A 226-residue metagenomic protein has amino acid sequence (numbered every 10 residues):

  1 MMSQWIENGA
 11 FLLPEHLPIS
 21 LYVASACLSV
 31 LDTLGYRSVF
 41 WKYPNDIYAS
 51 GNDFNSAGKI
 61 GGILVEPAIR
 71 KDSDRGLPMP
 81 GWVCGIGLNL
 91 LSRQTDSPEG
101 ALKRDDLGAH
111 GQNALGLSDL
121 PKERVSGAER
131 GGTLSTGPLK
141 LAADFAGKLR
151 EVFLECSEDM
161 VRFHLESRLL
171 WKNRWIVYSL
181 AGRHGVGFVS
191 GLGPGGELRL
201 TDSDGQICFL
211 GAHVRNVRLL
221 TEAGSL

Functional and structural regions predicted by a protein language model:
S3-L226: Catalytic beta-strand/loop module used to bind and position nucleotide/cofactor moieties in cofactor-attachment
